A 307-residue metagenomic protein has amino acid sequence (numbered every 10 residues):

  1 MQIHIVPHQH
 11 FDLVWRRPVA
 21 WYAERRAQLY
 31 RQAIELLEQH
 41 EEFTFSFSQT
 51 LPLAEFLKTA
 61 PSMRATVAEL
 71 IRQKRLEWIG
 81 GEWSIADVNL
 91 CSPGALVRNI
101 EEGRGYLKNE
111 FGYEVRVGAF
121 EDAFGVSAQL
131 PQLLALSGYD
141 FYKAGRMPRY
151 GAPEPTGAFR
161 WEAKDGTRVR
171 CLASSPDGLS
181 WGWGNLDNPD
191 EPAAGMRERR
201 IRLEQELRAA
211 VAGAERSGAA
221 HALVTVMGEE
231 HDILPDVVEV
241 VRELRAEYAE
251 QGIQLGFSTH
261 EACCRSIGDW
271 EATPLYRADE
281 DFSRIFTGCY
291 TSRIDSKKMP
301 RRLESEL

Functional and structural regions predicted by a protein language model:
M1-L307: Catalytic-domain carbohydrate-binding cleft regions of carbohydrate-active enzymes
